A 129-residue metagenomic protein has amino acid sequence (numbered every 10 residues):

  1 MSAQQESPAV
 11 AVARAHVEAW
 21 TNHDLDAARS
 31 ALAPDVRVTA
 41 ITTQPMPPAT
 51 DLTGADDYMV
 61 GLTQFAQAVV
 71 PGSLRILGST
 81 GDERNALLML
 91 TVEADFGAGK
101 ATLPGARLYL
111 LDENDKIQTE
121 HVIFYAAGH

Functional and structural regions predicted by a protein language model:
M1-P34, G128: Short, low-complexity N-terminal intrinsically disordered segments enriched in polar/charged residues
S2-Q5, T63-H129: A beta-strand edge to alpha-helix "cap/lid" segment located at domain peripheries
E6, A27-E83: A solvent-exposed, acidic/Ser-Thr-rich amphipathic alpha-helical stretch
A13, W20, L32, A40 (+5 more regions): Hydrophobic alpha-helical core bundles mediating ligand binding, dimerization, or RNAP-core interactions
H16, A28-R29, V36, Y58 (+3 more regions): Hydrophobic pocket/interface hotspot
E18, D24-L25, R29, P45 (+3 more regions): Preference for short coil/turn "hinge" residues that link or interrupt alpha-helices
